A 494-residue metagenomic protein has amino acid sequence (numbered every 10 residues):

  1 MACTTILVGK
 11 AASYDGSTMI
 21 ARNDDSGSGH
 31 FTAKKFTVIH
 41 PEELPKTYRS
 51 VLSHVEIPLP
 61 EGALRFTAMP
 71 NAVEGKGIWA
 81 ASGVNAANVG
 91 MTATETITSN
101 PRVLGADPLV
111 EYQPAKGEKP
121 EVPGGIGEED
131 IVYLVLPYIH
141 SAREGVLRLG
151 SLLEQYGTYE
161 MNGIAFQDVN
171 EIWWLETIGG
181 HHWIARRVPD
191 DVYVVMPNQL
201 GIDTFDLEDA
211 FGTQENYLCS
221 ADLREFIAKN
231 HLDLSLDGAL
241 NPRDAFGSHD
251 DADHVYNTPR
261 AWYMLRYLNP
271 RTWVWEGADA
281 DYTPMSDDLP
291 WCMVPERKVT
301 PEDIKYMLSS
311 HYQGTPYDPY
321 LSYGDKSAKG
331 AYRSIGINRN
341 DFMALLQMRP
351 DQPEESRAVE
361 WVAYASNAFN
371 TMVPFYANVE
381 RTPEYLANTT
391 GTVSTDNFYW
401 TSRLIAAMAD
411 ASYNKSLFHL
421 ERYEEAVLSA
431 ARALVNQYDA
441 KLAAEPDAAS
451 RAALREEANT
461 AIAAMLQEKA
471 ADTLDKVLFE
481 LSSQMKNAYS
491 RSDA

Functional and structural regions predicted by a protein language model:
A2-E128, R148-A280: A contiguous strand-loop segment
I6, G145, A344: Short, conserved catalytic/metal-binding motifs centered on acidic residues
E61-R65, V146, S322-G330: Short Pro/Gly-enriched beta-strand edge/turn motifs at strand-loop
E118-E121, I131-I139: Second-shell loop/turn segments in exported
Y138-L147, S151-E160, G314, P350-P353: Secondary-structure boundary elements
E225-D351: Glycine-rich, aromatic-lined ligand/substrate-binding cores of catalytic and carbohydrate-binding domains
Y312-Q313, Y317-A444: Substrate-recognition/cap regions that form aromatic- and gly/pro-loop-enriched pockets for small-molecule ligands
A426-A494: Histidine-centered catalytic/metal-binding microenvironments
